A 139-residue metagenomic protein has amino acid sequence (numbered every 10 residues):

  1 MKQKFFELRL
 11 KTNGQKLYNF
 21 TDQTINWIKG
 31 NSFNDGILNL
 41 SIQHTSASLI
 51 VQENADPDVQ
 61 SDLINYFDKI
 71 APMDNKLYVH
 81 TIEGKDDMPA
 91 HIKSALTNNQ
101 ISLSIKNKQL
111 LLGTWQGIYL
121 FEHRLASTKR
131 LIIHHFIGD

Functional and structural regions predicted by a protein language model:
M1-D139: Active-site histidine-anchored catalytic micro-motif
